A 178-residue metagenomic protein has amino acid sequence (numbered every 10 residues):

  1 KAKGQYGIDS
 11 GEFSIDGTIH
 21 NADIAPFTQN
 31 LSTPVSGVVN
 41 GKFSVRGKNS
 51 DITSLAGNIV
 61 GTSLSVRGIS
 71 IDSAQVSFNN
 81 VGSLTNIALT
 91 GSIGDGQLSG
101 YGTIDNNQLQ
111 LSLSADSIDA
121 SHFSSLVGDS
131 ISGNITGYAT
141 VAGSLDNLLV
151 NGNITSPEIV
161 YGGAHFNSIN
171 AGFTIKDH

Functional and structural regions predicted by a protein language model:
K1-H178: Interface amphipathic segments
